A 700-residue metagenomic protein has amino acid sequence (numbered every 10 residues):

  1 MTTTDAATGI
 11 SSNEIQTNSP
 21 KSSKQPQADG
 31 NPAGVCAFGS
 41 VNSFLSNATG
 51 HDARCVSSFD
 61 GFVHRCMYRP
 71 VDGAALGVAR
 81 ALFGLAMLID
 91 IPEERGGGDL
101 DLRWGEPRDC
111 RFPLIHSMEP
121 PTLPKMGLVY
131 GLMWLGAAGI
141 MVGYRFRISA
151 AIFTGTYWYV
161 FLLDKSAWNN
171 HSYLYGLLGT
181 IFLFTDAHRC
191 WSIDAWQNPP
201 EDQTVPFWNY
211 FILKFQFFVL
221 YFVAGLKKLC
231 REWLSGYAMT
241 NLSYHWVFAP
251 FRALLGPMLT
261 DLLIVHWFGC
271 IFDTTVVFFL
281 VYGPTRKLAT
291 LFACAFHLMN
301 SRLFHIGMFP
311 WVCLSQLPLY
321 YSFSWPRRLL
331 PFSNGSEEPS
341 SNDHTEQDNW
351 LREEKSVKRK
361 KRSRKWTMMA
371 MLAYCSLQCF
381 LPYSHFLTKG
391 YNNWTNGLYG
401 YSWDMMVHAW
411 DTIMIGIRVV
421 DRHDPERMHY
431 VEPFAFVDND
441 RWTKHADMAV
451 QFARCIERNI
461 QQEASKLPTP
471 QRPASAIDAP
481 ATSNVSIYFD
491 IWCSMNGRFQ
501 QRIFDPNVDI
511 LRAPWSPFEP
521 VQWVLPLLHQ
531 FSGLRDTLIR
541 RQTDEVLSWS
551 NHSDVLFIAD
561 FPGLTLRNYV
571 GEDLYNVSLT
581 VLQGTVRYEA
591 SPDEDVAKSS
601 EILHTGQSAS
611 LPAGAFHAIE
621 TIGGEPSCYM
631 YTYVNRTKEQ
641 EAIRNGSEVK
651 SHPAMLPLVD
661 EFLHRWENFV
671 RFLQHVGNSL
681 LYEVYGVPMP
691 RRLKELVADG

Functional and structural regions predicted by a protein language model:
T2-G700: Alpha-helical membrane-anchoring segments
